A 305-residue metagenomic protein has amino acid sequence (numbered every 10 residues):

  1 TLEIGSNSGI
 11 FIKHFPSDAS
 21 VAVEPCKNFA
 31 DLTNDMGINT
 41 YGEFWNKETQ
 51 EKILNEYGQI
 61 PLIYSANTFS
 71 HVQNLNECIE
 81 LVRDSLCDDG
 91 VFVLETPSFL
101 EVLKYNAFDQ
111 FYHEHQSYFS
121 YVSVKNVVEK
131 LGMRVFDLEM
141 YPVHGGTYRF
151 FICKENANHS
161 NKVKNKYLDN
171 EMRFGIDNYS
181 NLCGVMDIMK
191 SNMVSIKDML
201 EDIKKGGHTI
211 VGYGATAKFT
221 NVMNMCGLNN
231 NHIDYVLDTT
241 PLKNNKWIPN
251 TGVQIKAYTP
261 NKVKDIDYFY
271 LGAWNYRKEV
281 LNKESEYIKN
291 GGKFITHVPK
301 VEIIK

Functional and structural regions predicted by a protein language model:
T1-N7, I210-Y213: Conserved class I S-adenosyl-L-methionine
S8-D18: Conserved SAM-binding loop of SAM-dependent methyltransferases across substrates and taxa, primarily the Class I
M36-K52, Q254-K256: Conserved SAM-binding strand-loop segment of SAM-dependent methyltransferases
P61-Y64: A conserved beta-strand element that flanks and buttresses the S-adenosyl-L-methionine
N76-V91, S285: A short glycine-rich, Lys/Arg-flanked "PGG" loop and its adjoining helix->strand segment in the class I
D89-P97, K293-P299: Conserved beta-strand signature within the Rossmann-like core of class I S-adenosyl-L-methionine
L94-S117, Y121-S123, V128: Short, glycine-/aromatic-enriched active-site segment of Class I SAM-dependent methyltransferases
G145-K190: Flexible, glycine-/basic-rich loop-and-beta segments that form/coincide with the SAM-dependent methyltransferase
